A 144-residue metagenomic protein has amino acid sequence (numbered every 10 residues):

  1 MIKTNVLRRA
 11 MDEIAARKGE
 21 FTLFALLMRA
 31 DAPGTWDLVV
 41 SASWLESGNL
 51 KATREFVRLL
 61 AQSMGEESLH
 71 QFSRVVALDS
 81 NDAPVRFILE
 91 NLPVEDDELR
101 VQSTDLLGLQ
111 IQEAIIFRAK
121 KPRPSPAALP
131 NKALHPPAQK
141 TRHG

Functional and structural regions predicted by a protein language model:
M1-K18: Helical scaffold of the NTase/Pol beta-like nucleotidyltransferase catalytic core
N5, P33, G48: Residues that form or flank phosphate/diphosphate-binding pockets in enzymes that use nucleotide phosphates
E13-T22, G65-L69: Short secondary-structure junctions
G19-W36: Short edge beta-strands and adjacent turn/loop segments
L27-D31, S43-W44, D79, K120-P122: Short, flexible beta-strand-to-coil junctions
T35-L45: Catalytic metal-binding acidic patch
W44-S80: Acidic, aromatic-enriched beta-alpha/helix-loop junctions
E67-G144: Catalytic "initiation/cleavage/transfer" segments centered on a nucleophilic residue and adjacent nucleic-acid-engaging
